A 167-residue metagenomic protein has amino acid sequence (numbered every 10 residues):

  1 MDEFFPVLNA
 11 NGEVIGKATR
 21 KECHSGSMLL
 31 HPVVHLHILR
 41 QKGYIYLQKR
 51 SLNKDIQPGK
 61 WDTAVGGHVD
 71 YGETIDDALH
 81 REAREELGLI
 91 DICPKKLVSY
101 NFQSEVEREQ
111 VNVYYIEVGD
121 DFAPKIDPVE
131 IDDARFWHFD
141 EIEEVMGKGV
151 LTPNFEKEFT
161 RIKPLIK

Functional and structural regions predicted by a protein language model:
M1-H35, L39-Q41: Acidic, metal-coordinating catalytic segment for phosphate/diphosphate chemistry, firing primarily on the Nudix
E22, N53-D55, D132: Short, surface-exposed beta-strand-loop junctions and turns on beta-sheet-rich folds
V33-V65: A glycine-rich, hydrophobic loop/mini-helix early in the fold
L36, V65, K96, Y114-Y115: A structural signal for short, well-ordered beta-strand segments
Y46-L47, A64-L97: The catalytic Nudix box helix
G59, Y71, V98-Y100, E105-K167: Nudix hydrolase/Nudix homology domain
